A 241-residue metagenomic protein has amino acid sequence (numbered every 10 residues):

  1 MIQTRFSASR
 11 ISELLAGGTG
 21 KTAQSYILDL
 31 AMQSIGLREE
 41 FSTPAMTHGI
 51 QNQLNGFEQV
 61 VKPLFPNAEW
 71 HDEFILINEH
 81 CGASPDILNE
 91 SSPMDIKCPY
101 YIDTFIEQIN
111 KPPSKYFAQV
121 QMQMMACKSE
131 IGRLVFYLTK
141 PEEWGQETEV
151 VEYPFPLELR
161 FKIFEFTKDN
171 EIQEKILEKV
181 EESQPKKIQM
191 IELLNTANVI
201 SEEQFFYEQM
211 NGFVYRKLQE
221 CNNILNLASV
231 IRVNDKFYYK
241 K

Functional and structural regions predicted by a protein language model:
M1-K241: Accessory terminal regions of nucleic-acid processing enzymes
